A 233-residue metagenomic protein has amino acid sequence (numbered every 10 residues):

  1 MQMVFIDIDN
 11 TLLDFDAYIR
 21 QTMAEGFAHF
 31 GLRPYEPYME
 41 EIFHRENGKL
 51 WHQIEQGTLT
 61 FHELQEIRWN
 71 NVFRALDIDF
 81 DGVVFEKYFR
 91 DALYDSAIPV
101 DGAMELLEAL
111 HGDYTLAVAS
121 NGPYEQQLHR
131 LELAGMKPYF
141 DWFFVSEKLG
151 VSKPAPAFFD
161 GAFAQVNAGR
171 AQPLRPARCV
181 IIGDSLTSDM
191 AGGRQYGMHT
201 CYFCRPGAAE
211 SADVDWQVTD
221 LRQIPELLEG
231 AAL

Functional and structural regions predicted by a protein language model:
M1-V4, A17, E108, P123-L233: Asp-based, Mg2+/Mn2+-dependent phosphohydrolase catalytic module
Q2-D101: N-terminal helical cap/lid subdomain that shapes the substrate entry/recognition surface in HAD-like hydrolases
H29-F30, A75, D113, Q165 (+1 more regions): Alpha-helical structural context
L64-R68, I98, E105, K153 (+2 more regions): Generic recognition of short, well-ordered alpha-helical interface segments
G102-D113: Catalytic-core regions built around general acid/base machinery
D113-Y114, G197: Glycine-centered short loops/turns at secondary-structure junctions
S120: Conserved phosphate-coupling serine/threonine residues in phosphotransfer and NTP-handling enzymes
